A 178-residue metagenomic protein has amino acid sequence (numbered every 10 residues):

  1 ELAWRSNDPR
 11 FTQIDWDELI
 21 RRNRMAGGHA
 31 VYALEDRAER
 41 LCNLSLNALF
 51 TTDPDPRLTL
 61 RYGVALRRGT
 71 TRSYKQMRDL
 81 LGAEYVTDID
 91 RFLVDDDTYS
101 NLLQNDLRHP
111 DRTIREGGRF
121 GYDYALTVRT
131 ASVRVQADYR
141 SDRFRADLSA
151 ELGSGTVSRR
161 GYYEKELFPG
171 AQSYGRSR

Functional and structural regions predicted by a protein language model:
E1-G69: Outer-membrane beta-barrel domain signature, strongest for Gram-negative TonB-dependent receptors and also present
A33, R61-R178: Signature of Gram-negative outer-membrane beta-barrel scaffolds
